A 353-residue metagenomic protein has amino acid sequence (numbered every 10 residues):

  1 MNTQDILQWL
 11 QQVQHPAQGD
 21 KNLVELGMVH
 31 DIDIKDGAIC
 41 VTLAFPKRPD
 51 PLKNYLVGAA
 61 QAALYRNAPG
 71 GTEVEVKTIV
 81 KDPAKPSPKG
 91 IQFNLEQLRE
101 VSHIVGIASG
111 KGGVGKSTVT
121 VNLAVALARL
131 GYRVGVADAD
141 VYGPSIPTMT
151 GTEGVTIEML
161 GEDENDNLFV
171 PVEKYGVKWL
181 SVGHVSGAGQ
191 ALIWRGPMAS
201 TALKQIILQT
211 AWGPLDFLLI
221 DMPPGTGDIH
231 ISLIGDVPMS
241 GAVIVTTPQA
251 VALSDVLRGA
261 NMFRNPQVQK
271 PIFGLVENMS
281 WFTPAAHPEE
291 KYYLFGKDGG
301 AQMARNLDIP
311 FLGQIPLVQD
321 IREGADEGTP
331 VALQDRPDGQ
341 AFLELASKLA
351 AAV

Functional and structural regions predicted by a protein language model:
M1-H30: N-proximal, solvent-exposed amphipathic alpha-helical segments enriched in charged/polar residues
T3, L26, F45, G58-A62 (+4 more regions): C-terminal lobe/tail of nucleotide-utilizing enzymes
L10, V29, V101, G112 (+10 more regions): Residue-level signature of catalytic and energy-coupling elements of molecular machines, predominantly ATP/GTP-dependent
E25-M28, D33-G37, F45-A108: Extreme N-terminal, non-catalytic leader segments that precede Walker-type/kinase nucleotide-binding cores
H103-Y142, L275: Walker A/P-loop phosphate-binding motif and the immediately C-terminal alpha-helix
L127-W194, S200, I207: Phosphate-binding loop that captures ATP/GTP phosphates
G183-L233, L253: Phosphate-binding/switch loop-helix module in NTP-utilizing enzymes
G213-I220, P238-G259: Conserved Switch II/interswitch segment of TRAFAC-class P-loop GTPases
